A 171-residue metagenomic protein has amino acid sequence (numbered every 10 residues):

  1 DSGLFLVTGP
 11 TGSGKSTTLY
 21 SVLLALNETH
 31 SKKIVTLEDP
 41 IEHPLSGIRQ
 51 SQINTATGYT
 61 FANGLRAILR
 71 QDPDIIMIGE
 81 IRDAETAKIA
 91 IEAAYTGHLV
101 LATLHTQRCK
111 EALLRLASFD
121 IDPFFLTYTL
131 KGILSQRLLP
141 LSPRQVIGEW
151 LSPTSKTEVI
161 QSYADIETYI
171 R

Functional and structural regions predicted by a protein language model:
D1-R171: Short, flexible helix-loop junctions that flank or precede catalytic/ligand sites
